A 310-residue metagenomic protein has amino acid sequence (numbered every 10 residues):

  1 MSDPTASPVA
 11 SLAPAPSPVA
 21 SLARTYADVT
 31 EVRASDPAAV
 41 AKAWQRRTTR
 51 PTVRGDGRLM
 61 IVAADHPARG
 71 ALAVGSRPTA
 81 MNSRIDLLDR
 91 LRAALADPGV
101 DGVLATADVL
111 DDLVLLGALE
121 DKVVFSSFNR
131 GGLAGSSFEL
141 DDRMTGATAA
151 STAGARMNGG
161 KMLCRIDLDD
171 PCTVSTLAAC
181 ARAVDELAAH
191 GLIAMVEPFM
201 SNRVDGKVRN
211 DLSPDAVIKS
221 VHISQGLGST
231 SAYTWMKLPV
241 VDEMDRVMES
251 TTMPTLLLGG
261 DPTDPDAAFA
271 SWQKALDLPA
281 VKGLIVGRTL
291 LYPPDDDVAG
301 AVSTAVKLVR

Functional and structural regions predicted by a protein language model:
S2-D65, G70, V114-D121: N-terminal amphipathic alpha-helix/helix-capping segment at the start of soluble metabolic enzymes
D65, A105-T106: Active-site loop/lid in soluble adenylation, ligation, and acyl-transfer enzymes
D65-H66, D261-P262, L290: Glycine-rich beta-alpha junction loops
A68, V74-P98, G102, L110 (+4 more regions): Alpha/beta enzyme core
L72-G75, D295-D297: Short conserved micro-motifs at the rims of enzyme active sites and ligand-binding pockets
L258-G259, V286: Thr-Gly-centered strand-to-loop micro-motif
L284-L291: Short acidic/histidine-rich active-site segments
L291-R310: C-terminal helical cap(s) of enzyme catalytic domains, especially alpha/beta-barrels
